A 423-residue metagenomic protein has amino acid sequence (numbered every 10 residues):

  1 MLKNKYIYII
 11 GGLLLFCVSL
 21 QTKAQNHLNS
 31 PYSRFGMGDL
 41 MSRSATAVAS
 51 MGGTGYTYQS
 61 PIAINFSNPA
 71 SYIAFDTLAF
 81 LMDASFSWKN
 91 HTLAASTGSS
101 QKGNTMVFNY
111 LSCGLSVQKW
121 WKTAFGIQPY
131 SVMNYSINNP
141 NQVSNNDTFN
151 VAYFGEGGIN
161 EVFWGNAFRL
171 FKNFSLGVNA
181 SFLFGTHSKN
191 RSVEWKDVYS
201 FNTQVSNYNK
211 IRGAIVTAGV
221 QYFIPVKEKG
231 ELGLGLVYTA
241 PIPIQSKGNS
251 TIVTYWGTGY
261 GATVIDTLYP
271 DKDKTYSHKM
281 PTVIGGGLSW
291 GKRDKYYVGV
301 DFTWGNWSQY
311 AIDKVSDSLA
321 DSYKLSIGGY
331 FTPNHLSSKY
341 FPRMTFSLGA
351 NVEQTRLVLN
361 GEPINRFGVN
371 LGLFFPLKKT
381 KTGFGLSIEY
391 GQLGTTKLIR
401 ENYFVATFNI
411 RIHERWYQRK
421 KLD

Functional and structural regions predicted by a protein language model:
M1-N29, D423: Bacterial Sec-dependent N-terminal signal peptides
Q25-D423: Subset of outer-membrane beta-barrel
